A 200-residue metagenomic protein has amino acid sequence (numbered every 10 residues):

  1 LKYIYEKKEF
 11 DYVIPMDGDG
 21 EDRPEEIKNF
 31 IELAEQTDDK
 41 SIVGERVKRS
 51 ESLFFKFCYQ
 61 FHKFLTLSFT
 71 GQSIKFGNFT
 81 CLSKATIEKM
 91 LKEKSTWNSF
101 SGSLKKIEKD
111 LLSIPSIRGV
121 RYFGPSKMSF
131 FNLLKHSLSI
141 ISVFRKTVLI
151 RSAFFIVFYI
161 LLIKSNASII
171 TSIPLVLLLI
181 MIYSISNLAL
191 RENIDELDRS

Functional and structural regions predicted by a protein language model:
L1-Y3, F10-P15, E21-N98, V120-G124: Acceptor/aglycone-binding surface of glycosyltransferases and processive sugar-polymer synthases
K2-Y5, S142: Generic structural signal for well-ordered alpha-helical scaffold segments
E6-Y12, P24, L33-I42, K89 (+4 more regions): Solvent-exposed, well-ordered amphipathic alpha-helical segments that flank/support binding or catalytic loops
A34, E88-T147: Catalytic donor/gating beta->alpha subdomain of glycosyltransferases that bind UDP-sugars
K48, T80-S83, L104-E108, Y122 (+3 more regions): Residue-level signal for alpha-helical context at structural boundaries
E51-S52, S73-A85, K105-S113, L134-S142 (+1 more regions): Short flexible/disordered coil segments
F55-T70, N132-K146, I150: Short hydrophobic helices that act as membrane-entry/anchoring signals
L149-S200: Membrane-embedded multi-pass helical conduit in multi-pass membrane proteins, especially envelope-biosynthetic
